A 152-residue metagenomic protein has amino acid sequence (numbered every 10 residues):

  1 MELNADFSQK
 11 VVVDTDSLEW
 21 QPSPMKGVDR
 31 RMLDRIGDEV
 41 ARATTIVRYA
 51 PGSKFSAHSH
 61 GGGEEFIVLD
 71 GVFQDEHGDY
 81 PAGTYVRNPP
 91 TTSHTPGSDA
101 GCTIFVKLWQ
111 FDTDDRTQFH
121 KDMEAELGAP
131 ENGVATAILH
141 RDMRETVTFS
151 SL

Functional and structural regions predicted by a protein language model:
M1-E39, V106-F149: A short, N-terminal "cap"/entry segment at the start of jelly-roll beta-barrel domains of the cupin/DSBH fold
G27, A43, G62, I67 (+1 more regions): Exposed loop/turn and edge beta-strand positions of beta-sandwich/beta-sheet ligand-binding modules
R30-M32, T44-R48, E65, Y85-R87 (+2 more regions): Conserved hydrophobic/aromatic beta-strand scaffold that supports enzyme active sites
T45-I46, F55-H60, H77-G78, P96-S98: Short histidine-centered beta-strand/loop micro-motifs that create catalytic or ligand/metal-coordination sites
A50-S53, H60-D75, L152: Glycine- and acidic-residue-biased ligand/ion/polar-headgroup-sensing regions
E65, R87, A100-R116: A short hydrophobic beta-strand segment most commonly corresponding to one strand of the jelly-roll/cupin
Q74-H94: Short acidic-glycine-tyrosine-enriched beta hairpin
